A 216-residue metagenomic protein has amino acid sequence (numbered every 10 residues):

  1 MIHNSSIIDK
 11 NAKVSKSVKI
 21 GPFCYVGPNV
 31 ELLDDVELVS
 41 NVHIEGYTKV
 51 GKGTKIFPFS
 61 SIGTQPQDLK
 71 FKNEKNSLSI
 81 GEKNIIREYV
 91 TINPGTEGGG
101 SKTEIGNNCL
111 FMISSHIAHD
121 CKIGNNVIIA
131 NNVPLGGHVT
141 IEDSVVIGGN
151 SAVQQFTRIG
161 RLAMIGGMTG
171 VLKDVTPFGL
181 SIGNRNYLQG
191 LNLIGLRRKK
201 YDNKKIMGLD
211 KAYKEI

Functional and structural regions predicted by a protein language model:
I2-Y187: Structural signal for interior beta-strand "rungs" in well-ordered beta-sheet cores of soluble enzyme domains
S181, N186-K199: Conserved beta-strand-loop-alpha-helix hinge in the C-terminal portion of ABC ATPase nucleotide-binding domains
R197-I216: An accessory alpha-helical subdomain
